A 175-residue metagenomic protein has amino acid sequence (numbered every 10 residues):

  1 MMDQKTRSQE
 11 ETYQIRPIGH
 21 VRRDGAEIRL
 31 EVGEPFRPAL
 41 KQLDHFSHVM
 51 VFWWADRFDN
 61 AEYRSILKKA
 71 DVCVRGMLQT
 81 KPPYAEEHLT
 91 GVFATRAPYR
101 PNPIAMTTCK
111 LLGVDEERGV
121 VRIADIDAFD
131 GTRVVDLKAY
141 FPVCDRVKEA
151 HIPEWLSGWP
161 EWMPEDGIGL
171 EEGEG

Functional and structural regions predicted by a protein language model:
M1-T108, G113-G175: Glycine-rich, low-complexity intrinsically disordered segments
